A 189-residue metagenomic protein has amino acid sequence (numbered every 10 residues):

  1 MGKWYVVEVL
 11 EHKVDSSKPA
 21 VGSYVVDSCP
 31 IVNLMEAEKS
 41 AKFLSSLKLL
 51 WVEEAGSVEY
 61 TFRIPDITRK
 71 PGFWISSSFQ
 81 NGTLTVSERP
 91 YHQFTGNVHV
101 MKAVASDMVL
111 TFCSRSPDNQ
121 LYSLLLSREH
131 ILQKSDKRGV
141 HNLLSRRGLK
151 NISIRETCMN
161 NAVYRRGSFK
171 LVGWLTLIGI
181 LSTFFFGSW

Functional and structural regions predicted by a protein language model:
M1-W189: A beta-rich soluble binding module of mature secreted/lumenal proteins
